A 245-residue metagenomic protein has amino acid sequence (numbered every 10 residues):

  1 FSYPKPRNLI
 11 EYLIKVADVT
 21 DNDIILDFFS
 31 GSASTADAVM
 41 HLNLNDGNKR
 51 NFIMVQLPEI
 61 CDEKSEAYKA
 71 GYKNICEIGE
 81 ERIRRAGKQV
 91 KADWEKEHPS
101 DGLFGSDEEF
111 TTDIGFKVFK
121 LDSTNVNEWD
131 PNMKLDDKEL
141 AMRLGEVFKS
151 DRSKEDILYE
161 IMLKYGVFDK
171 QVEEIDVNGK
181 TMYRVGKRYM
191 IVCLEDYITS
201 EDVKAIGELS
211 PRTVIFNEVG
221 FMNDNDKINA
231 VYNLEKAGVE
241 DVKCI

Functional and structural regions predicted by a protein language model:
F1-P6: Active-site-adjacent "gating/activation" loops or surface patches in catalytic cores
R7-N22, L44-I245: Accessory, often C-terminal, charged low-complexity segments
N22-G31, T35: Conserved class I S-adenosyl-L-methionine
S34-G47: Conserved SAM-binding loop of SAM-dependent methyltransferases across substrates and taxa, primarily the Class I
